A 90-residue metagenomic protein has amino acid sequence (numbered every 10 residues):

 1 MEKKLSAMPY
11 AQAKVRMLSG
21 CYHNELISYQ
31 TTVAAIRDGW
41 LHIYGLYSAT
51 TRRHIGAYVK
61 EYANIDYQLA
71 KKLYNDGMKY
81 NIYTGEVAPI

Functional and structural regions predicted by a protein language model:
M1-I90: Terminal leader/tail segments of proteins
